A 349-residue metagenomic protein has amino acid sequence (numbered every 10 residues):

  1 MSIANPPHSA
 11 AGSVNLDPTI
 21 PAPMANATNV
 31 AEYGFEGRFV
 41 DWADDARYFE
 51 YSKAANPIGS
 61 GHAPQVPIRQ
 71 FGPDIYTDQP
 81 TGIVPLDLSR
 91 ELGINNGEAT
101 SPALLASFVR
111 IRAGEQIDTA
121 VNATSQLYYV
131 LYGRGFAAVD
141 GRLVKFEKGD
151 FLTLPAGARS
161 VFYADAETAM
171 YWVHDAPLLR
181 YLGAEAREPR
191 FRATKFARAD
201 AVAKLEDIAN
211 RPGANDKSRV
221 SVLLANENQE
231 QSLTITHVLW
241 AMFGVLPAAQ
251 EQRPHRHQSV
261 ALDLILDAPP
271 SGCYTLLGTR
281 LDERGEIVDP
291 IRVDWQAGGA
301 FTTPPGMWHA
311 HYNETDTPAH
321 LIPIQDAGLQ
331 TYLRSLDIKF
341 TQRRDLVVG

Functional and structural regions predicted by a protein language model:
S2-S101, G183-F243, L346-G349: A short, N-terminal "cap"/entry segment at the start of jelly-roll beta-barrel domains of the cupin/DSBH fold
P6-H8, G12-P67, D78, V260-G349: C-terminal functional regions that serve as terminal interaction/effector modules
A27, F39, G97-S101, E115-Q126 (+6 more regions): Short, low-complexity cationic-aromatic patches
I83-N95, L104-N122, W240-V260, M307: Conserved short histidine dyad/triad with adjacent acidic residue
E98, A103-F108, I117, Q126-L127 (+5 more regions): Intrinsic, low-complexity N-terminal interaction/targeting segments
R112, K145-A166, V173-A176, R292-T315 (+1 more regions): Conserved metal-binding segment of the jelly-roll/cupin
R112, Q116-K148, I265-A297: A short beta-strand-loop-beta hairpin characteristic of the jelly-roll/cupin
V161-R198: Hydrophobic alpha-helical segments and helix pairs
